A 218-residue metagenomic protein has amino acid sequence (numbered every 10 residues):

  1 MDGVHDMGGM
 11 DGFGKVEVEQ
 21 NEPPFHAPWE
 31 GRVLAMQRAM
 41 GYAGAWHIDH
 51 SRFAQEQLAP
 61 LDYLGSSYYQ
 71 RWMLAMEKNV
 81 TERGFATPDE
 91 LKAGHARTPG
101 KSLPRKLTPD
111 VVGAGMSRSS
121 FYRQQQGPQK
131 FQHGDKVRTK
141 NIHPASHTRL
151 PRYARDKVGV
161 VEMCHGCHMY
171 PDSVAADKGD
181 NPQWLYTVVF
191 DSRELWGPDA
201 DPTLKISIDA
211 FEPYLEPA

Functional and structural regions predicted by a protein language model:
M1, L103-T108, E216-A218: Basic/polar N-terminal segments that are highly enriched at the extreme N-terminus, encompassing both cleavable
M1-K101: N-terminal intrinsically disordered, low-complexity, charge/repeat-rich segments that act as generic
M10-M40, N79, R118-H133, I142-A218: Basic/aromatic-rich interaction segments and small domains that mediate binding to polyanionic partners
H47, T87, L107-T108, G127 (+1 more regions): Short, solvent-exposed coil/turn linker segments
S102-R118: Short, basic/aromatic beta-hairpin or loop at an interaction surface
